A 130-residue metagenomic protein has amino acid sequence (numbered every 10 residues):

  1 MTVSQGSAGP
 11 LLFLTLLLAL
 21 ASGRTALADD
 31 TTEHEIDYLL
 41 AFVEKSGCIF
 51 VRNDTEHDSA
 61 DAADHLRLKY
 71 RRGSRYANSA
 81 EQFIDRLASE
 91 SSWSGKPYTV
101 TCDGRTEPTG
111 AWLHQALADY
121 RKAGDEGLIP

Functional and structural regions predicted by a protein language model:
T2-F13: Bacterial N-terminal signal peptides that target proteins for export
L11-A21: Bacterial N-terminal signal peptides
A28-R72: N-terminal secretory signal peptides
N53-P130: Compact alpha-helical subdomains of small soluble proteins
